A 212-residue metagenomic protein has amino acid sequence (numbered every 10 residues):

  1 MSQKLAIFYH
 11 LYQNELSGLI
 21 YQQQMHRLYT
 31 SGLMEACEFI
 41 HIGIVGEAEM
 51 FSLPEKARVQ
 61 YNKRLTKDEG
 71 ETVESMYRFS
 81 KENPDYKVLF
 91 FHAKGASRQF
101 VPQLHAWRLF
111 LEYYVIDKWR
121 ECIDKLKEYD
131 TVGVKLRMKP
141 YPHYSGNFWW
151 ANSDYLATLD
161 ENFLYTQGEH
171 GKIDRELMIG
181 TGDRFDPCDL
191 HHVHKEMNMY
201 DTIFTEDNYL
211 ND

Functional and structural regions predicted by a protein language model:
M1-D212: ER/Golgi luminal nucleotide-sugar-dependent glycosyltransferases, focusing on the catalytic module
